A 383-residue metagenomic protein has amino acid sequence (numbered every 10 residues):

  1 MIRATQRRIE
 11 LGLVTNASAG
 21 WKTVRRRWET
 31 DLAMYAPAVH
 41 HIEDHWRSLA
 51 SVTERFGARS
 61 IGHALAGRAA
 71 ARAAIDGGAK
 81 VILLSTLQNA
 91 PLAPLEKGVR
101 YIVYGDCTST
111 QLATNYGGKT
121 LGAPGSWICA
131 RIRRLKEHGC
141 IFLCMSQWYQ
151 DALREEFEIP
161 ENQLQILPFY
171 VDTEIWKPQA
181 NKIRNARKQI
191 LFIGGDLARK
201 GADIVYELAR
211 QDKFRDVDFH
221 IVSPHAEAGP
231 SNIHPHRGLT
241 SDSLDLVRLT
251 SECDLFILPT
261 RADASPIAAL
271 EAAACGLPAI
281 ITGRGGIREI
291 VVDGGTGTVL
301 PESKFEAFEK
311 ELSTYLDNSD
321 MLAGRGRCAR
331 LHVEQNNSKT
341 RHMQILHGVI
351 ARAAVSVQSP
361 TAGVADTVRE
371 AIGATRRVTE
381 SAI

Functional and structural regions predicted by a protein language model:
I61, D320-A351, V355-V357, G363: A charged, aromatic-enriched C-terminal amphipathic alpha-helix characteristic of glycosyltransferases across folds
L121-F142: Membrane-proximal helix-turn-helix segments that form the acceptor-binding/catalytic region of lipid-linked
L143, K182-K200, Y206-R210, F219-H220: Conserved donor-binding/catalytic core segment of Leloir-type glycosyltransferases
W148, Y170: Carbohydrate-associated surface elements
S223-L249: Nucleotide-activated donor-binding/catalytic signature segment of Leloir-type glycosyltransferases, i.e., the conserved
R261: Aromatic "clamp/platform" in nucleotide-sugar-dependent glycosyltransferases that forms part of the donor/acceptor
P278-I281: Short hydrophobic beta-strand element within catalytic cores of glycosyltransferases and related nucleotide-activated
D293-G294, T298-F305, T314-S319: Conserved acidic donor-binding segment of nucleotide-sugar-dependent glycosyltransferases
